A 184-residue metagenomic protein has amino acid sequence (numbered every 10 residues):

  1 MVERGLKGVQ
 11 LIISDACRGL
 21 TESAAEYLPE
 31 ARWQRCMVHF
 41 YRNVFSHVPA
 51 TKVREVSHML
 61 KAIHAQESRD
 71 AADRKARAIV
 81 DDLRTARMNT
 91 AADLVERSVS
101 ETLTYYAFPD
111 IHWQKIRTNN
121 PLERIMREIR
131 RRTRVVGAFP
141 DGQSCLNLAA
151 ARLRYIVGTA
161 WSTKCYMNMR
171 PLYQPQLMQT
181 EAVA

Functional and structural regions predicted by a protein language model:
M1-L11: Short, basic/hydrophobic alpha-helical segments
L11-R18, S23-M59: Conserved beta-strand -> loop -> alpha-helix junction used to position metal-binding or nucleic-acid-contacting
R42, S46, K61, R127 (+1 more regions): Generic alpha-helical structural context detector
Q66-A184: Acidic/histidine-rich catalytic cores and adjacent linkers of DNA breakage/strand-transfer/modification proteins
